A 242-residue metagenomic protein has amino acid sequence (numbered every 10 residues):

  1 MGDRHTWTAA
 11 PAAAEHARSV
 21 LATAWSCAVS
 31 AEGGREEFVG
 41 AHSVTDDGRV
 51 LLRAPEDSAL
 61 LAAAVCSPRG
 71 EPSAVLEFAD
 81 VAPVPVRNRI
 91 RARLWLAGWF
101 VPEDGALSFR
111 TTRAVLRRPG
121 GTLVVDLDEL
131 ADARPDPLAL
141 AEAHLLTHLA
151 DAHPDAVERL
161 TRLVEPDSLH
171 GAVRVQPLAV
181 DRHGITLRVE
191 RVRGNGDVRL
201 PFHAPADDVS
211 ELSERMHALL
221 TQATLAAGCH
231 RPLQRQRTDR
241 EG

Functional and structural regions predicted by a protein language model:
M1-G242: Binding-site signature for planar aromatic cofactors or substrates
